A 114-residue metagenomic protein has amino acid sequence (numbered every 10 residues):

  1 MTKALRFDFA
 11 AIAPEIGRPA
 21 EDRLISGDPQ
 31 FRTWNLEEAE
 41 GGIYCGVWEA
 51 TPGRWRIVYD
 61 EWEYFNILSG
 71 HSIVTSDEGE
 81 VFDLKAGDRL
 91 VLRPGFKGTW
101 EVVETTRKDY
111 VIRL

Functional and structural regions predicted by a protein language model:
M1-G42: A short, N-terminal "cap"/entry segment at the start of jelly-roll beta-barrel domains of the cupin/DSBH fold
R6, C45-V47, Y64, R89: Conserved hydrophobic/aromatic beta-strand scaffold that supports enzyme active sites
E38-Y59, R93-P94: Conserved short histidine dyad/triad with adjacent acidic residue
A50, Y59-V74: Short, conserved beta-strand element in jelly-roll/cupin
I57, V74, K108-Y110: Short hydrophobic/aromatic-rich beta-strand segments that constitute the beta-sheet cores of beta-sandwich/beta-barrel
E78-P94: Short acidic-glycine-tyrosine-enriched beta hairpin
P94-L114: Ligand-binding loop in jelly-roll beta-barrel domains
